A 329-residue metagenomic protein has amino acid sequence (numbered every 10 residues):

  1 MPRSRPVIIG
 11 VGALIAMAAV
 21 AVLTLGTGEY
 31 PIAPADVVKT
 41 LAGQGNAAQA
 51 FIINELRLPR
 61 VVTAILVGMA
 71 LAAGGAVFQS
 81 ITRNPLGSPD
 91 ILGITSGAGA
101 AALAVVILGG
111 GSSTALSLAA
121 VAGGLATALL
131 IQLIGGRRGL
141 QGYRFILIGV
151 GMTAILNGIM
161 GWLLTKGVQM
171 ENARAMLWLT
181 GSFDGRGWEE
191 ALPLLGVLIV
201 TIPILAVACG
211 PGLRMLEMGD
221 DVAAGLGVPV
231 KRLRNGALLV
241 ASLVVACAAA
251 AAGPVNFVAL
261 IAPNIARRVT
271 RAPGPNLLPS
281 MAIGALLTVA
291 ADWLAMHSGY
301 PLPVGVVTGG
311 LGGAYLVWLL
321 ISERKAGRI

Functional and structural regions predicted by a protein language model:
M1-I329: Alpha-helical transmembrane segments in inner-membrane proteins
